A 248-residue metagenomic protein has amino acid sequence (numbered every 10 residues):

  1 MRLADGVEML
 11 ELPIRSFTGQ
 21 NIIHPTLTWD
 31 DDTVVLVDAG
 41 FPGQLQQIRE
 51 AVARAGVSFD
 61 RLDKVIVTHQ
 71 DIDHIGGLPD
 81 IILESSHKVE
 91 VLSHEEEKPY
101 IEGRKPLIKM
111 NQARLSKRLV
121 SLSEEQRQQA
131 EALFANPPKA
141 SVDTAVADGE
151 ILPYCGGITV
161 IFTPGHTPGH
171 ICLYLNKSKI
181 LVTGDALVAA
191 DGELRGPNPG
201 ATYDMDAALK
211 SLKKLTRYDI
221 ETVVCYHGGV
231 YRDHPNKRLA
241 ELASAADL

Functional and structural regions predicted by a protein language model:
M1-A55, C172-G184, A189: Conserved beta-strand hairpin/beta-sheet module of binuclear metal-dependent hydrolase folds, prominently
D5-I14, Q129-F134, P153-G156: Short Pro/Gly-enriched beta-strand edge/turn motifs at strand-loop
G6, T28, D38, I48 (+9 more regions): Divalent metal-coordination and catalytic microenvironments
V35-V37, I66, V91, I180-V182 (+1 more regions): Residue-level marker for buried hydrophobic side chains located in beta-strands that build the well-ordered beta-sheet
P42-G43, F134-P137, S141, P153 (+2 more regions): Metallo-beta-lactamase
G43-L45, A53-T144: Active-site HxH/HxHxD metal-binding segment of metal-dependent hydrolases
A51, G77, S211, E241-L242: A general structural detector for well-ordered alpha-helical segments in enzyme core domains, enriched
H234-L248: Short, electropositive alpha-helical surface patch
